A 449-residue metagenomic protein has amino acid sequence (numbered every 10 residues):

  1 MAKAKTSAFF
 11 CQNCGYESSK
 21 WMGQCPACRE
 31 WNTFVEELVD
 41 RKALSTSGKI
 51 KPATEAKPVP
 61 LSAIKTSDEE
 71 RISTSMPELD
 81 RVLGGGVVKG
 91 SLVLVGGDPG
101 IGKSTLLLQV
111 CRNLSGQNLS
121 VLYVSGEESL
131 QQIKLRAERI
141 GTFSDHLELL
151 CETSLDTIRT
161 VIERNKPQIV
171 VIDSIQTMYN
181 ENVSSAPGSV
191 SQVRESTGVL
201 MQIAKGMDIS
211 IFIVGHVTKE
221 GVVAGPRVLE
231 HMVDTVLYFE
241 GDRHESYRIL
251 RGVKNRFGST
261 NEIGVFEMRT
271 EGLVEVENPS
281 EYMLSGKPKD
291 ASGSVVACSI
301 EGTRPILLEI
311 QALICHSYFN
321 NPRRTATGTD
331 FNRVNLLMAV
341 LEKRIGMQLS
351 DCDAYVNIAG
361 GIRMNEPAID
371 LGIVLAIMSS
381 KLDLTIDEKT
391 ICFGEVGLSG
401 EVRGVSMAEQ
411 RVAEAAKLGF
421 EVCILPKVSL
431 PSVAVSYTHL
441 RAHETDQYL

Functional and structural regions predicted by a protein language model:
K3-T6, F10-N13, E17-R81, V88-G96 (+9 more regions): Peripheral, non-AAA+ core regions of ATP-driven protein-machinery
L119-L130: Short beta-strand-centered segment that lines the nucleotide-binding/catalytic pocket of NTP-utilizing
